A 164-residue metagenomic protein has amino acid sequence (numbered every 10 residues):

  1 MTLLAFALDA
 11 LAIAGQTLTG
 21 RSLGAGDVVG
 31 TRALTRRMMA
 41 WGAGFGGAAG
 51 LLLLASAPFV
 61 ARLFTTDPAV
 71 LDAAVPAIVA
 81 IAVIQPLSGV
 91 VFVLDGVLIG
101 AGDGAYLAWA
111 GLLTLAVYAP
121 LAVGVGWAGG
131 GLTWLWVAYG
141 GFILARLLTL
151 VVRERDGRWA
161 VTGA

Functional and structural regions predicted by a protein language model:
M1-L51, A55, V91-G102, Y106: Small-residue-rich hydrophobic transmembrane alpha-helices
T2-L4, P68-L94, P120: Alpha-helical transmembrane segments of multi-pass membrane proteins
A14, P58-D67, V97, A101-G104 (+2 more regions): Transmembrane helix-loop junctions in multipass membrane proteins, especially transporters and channels
G42, I78-I81, Q85, G111-L112 (+1 more regions): Residue-level recognition of transmembrane alpha-helices in multi-pass small-molecule transporters/permeases
A48-V75: Short membrane-interface helical motifs at transmembrane helix boundaries in multi-pass membrane transporters
A49, S88-V91, A145-T149: Membrane-embedded alpha-helical transmembrane segments of multi-pass integral membrane proteins
D72, L115-L148, V152, D156-G163: Membrane-interface helix-loop junctions in multi-pass transport and translocation proteins
